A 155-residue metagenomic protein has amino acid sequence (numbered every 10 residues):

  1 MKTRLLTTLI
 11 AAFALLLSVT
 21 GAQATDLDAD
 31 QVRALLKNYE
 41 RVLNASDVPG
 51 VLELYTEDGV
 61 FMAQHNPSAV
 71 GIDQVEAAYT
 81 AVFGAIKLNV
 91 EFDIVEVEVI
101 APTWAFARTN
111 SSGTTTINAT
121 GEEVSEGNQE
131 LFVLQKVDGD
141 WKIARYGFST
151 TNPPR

Functional and structural regions predicted by a protein language model:
M1-L9: Bacterial N-terminal signal peptides that target proteins for export
A11, L15-E57, R155: Short, low-complexity N-terminal intrinsically disordered segments enriched in polar/charged residues
Y39, V51-L52, G59, G71 (+3 more regions): Hydrophobic pocket/interface hotspot
E40-R41, A63-S68, T120: Second-shell loop/turn segments in exported
L54, V60-V70, F83-K87: A short gly/proline-enriched turn/hairpin at secondary-structure junctions
Q74-T120: Surface-exposed, charged secondary-structure patches
E122-V124: Replace "Gram-negative outer membrane beta-barrel proteins" with "bacterial and organellar outer membrane beta-barrel
G127-P154: Short beta-strand edge/turn micro-motifs at domain boundaries
